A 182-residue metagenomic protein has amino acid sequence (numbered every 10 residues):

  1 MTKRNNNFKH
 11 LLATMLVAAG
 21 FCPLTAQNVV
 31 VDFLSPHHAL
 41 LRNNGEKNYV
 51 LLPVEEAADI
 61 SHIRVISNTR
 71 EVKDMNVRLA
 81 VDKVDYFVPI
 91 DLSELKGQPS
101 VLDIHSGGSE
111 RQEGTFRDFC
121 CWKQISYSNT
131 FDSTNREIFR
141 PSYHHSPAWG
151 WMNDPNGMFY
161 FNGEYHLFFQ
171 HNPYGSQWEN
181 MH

Functional and structural regions predicted by a protein language model:
M1-N28: Bacterial Sec-dependent N-terminal signal peptides
N28-H182: Beta-rich carbohydrate-recognition and catalytic domains
